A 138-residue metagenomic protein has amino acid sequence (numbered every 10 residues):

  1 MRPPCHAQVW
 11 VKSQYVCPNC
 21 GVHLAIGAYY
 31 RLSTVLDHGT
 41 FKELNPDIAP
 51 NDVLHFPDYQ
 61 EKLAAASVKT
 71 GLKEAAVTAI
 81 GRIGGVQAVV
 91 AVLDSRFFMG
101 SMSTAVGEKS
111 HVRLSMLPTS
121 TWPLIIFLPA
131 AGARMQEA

Functional and structural regions predicted by a protein language model:
M1-A138: Terminal-region recognition feature
